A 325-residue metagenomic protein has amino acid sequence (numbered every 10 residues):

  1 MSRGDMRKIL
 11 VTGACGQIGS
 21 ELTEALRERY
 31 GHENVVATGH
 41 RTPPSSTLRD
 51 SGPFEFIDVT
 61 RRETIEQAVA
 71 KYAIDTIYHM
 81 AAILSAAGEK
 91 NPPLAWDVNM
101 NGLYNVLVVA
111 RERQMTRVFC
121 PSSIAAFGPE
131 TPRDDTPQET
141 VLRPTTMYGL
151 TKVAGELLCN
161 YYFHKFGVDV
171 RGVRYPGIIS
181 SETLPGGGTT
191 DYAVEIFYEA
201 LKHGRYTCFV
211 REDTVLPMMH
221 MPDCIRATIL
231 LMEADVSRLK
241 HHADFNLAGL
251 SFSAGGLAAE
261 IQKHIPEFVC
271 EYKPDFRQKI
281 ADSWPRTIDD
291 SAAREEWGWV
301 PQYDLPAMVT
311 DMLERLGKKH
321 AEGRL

Functional and structural regions predicted by a protein language model:
I9-R29: N-terminal Rossmann NAD(P)H-binding glycine-rich loop of SDR-like oxidoreductase domains
R49-R61: Rossmann-fold cofactor-recognition segment
V59-V98: NAD(P)H-binding glycine-rich loop region in Rossmannoid oxidoreductase-like domains and their noncatalytic homologs
G88, G172-P185, E195-M219, D223: A conserved pocket-lining segment of Rossmann-fold NAD(P)-dependent short-chain dehydrogenase/reductase
Y104-M147: Conserved Rossmann-fold NAD(P)-dependent oxidoreductase catalytic core, especially the SDR/UDP-sugar
S122-S123, L157-E182: Conserved beta-loop-beta element that borders a ligand/cofactor-binding pocket
T151: Active-site helix of classical SDR
F209-R211, P217-L325: C-terminal substrate-binding subdomain of Rossmann-fold SDR/epimerase-dehydratase oxidoreductases
